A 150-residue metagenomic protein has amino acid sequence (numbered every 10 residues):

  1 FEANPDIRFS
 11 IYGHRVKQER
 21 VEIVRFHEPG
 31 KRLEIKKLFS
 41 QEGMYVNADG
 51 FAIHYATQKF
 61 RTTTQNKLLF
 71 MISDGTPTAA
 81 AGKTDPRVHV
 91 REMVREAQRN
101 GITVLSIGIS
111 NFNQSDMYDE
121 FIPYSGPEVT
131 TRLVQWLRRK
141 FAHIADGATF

Functional and structural regions predicted by a protein language model:
F1-F150: Acidic, glycine-rich A-domain
